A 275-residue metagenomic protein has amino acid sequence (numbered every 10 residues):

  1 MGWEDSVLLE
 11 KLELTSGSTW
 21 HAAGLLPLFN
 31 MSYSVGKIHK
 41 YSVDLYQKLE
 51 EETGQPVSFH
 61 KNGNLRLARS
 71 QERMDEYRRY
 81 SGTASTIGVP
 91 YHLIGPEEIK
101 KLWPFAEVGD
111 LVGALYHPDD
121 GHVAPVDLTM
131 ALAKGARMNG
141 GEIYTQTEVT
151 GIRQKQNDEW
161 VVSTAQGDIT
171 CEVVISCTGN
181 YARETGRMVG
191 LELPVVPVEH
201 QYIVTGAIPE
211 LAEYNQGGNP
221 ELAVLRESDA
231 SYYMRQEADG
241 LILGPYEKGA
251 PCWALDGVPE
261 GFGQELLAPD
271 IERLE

Functional and structural regions predicted by a protein language model:
G2-W20: Glycine-rich FAD pyrophosphate-binding loop
E10, G95-P96, T145-T147: Short loop/edge segments at beta-strand edges and connector loops that shape dinucleotide/nucleotide cofactor-binding
W20-L28, V112-G113, A254-G263: A short small-residue
G24-L102, D229-M234, A238-I242: Dinucleotide-binding Rossmann-like beta1-alpha1 core, especially the glycine-rich loop that anchors the ADP
Q55-R66, Y80, K100-N139, V161 (+1 more regions): Helix-loop-beta segment of a Rossmann-like dinucleotide-binding subdomain
L115-V173, C177, Y181-E184: Helical element adjacent to the flavin cofactor pocket in flavoenzyme catalytic cores
D168-E221: Central helical "cap/lid" subdomain
E192, I208-E275: Active-site lid/adjacent beta-loop-alpha segment flanking the redox-cofactor pocket in flavoenzymes
